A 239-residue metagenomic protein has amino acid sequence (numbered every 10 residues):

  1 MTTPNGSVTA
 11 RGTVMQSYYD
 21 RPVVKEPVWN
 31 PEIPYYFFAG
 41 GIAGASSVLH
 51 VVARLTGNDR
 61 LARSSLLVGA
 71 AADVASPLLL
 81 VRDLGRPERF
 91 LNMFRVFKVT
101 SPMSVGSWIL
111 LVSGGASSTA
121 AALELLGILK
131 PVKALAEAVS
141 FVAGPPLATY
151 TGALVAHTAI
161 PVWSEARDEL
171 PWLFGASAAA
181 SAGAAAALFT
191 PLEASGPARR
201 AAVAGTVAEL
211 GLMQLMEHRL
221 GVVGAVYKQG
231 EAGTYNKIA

Functional and structural regions predicted by a protein language model:
M1-A239: Short amphipathic, positively biased membrane-proximal segments that drive organelle/inner-membrane targeting
